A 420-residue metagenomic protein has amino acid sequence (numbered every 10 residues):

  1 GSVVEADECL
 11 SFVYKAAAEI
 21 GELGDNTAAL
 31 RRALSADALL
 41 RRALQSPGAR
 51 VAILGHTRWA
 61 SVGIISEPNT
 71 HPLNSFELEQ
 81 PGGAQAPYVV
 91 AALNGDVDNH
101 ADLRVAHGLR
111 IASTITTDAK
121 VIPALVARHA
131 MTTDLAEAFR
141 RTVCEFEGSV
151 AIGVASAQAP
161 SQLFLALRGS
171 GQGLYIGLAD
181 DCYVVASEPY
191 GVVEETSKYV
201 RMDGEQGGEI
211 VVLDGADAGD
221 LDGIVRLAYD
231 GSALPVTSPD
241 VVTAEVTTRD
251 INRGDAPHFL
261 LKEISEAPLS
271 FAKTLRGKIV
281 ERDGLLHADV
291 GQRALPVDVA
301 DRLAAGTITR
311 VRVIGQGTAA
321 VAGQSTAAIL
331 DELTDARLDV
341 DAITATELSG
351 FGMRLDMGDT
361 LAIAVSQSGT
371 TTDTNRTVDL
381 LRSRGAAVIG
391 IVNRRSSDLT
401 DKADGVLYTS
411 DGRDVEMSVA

Functional and structural regions predicted by a protein language model:
G1-R253, P257-T307, I363: Conserved short alpha-helical segments that host acidic/polar catalytic motifs at enzyme active sites
T307-A420: Glycine-rich phosphate-binding loops that contact phosphosugars or nucleotide phosphates
